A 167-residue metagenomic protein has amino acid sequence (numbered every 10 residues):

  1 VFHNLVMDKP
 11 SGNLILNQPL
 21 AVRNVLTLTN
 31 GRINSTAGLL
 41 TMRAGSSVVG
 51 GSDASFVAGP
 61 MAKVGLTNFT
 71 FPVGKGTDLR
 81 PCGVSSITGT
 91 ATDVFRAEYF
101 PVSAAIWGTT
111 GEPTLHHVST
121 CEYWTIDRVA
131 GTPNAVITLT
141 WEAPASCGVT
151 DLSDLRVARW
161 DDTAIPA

Functional and structural regions predicted by a protein language model:
V1-A167: Extracellular beta-sheet-rich ligand-binding/adhesion modules
